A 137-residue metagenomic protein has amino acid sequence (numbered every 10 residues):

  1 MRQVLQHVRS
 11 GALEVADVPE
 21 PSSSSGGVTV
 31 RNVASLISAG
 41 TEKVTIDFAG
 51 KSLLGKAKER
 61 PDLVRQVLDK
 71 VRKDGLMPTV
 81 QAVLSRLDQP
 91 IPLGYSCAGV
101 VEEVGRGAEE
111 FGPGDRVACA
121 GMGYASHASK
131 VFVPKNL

Functional and structural regions predicted by a protein language model:
M1-Q3: Extreme N-terminal starter segment of soluble prokaryotic enzymes
L5, V15-D17, A98-V100, K130-F132: Conserved hydrophobic/aromatic beta-strand scaffold that supports enzyme active sites
L5-A12, L93-Y95: Extracellular beta-rich ligand/substrate-recognition surface
S10-V15, S38-T41: Short N-terminal binding/cap micro-motifs at the start of the first secondary-structure element
A12-V15, S85, A125: Residues that act as N-cap/strand-start positions at coil-to-secondary-structure junctions
P21-L36, T45-G123: Glycine-rich beta-strand-centered segment in the early N-terminal region that forms part of a ligand/cofactor-binding
Q81-A82, K135-L137: Glycine/charged-rich beta-loop-alpha catalytic/anionic-binding loops adjacent to active sites
G121-K135: A structural motif shared across PLP-dependent enzymes of the aminotransferase-like
